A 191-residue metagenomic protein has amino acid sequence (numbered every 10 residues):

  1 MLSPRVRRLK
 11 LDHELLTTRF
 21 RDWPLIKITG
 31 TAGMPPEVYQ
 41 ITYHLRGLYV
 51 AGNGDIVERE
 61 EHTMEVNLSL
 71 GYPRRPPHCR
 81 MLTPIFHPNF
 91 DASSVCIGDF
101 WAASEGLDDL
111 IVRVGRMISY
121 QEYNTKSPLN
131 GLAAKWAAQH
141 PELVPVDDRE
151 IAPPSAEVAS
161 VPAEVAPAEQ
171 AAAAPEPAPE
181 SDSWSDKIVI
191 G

Functional and structural regions predicted by a protein language model:
M1-E61, L70-G191: UBC/E2-like fold recognition across ubiquitin and ubiquitin-like conjugation systems, capturing catalytically active
N67: Anionic group-transfer/hydrolysis microenvironments
